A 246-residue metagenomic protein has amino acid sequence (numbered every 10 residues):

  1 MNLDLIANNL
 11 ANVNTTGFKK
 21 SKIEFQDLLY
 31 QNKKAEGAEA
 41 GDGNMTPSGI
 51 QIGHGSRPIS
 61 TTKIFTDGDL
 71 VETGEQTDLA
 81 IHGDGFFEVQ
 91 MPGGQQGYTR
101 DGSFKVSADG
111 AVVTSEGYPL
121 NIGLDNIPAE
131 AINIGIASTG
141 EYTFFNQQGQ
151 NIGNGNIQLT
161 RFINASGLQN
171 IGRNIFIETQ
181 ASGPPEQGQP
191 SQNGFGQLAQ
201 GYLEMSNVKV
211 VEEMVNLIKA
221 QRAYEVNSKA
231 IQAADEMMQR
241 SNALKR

Functional and structural regions predicted by a protein language model:
M1-R246: Amphipathic alpha-helical polymerization modules
